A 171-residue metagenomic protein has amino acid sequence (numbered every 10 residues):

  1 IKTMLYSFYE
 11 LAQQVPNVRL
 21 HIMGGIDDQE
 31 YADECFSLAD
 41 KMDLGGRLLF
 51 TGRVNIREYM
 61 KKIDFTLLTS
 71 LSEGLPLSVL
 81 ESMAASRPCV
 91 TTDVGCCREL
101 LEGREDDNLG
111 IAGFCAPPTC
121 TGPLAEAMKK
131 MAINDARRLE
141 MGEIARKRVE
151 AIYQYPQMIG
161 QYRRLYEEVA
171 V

Functional and structural regions predicted by a protein language model:
I1-E10, E30-D33, G122-P123: A conserved mid-protein helix/loop that constitutes part of the nucleotide-sugar donor-binding site
R19-D33: Glycosyltransferase donor-sugar binding loop
E30-A32, G45-R53, Y59: Active-site donor-binding acidic/aromatic loop of nucleotide-activated sugar and phosphosugar transferases involved
T66-L67, V90: A short hydrophobic beta-strand element within the catalytic core of glycosyltransferases that build diverse glycans
L71: Aromatic "clamp/platform" in nucleotide-sugar-dependent glycosyltransferases that forms part of the donor/acceptor
P88-T91, G95-E102: Short hydrophobic beta-strand element within catalytic cores of glycosyltransferases and related nucleotide-activated
G103-T121, K130-D135: Conserved acidic donor-binding segment of nucleotide-sugar-dependent glycosyltransferases
K130, R137-A151, M158-R164: A short, well-ordered alpha-helix in the C-terminal region of glycosyltransferases
